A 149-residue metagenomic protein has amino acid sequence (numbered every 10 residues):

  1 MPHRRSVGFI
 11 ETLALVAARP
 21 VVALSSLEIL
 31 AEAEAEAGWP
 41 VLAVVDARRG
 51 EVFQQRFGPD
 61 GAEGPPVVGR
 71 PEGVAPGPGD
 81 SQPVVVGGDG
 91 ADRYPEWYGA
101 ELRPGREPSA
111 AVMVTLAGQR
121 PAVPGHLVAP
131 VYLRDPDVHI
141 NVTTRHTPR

Functional and structural regions predicted by a protein language model:
M1-V21: DPxDG-like acidic metal-binding loop motif
G8, A14, E34, V123-G125: Generic hydrophobic alpha-helical membrane-segment signal
G8, T12, I29, V112-M113: Short amphipathic alpha-helical face segments that pack within enzyme cores and frequently flank/anchor catalytic
A14, W97-A100, L116: A near-ubiquitous, low-amplitude feature marking generic local secondary-structure context
V16, A117-P121, P136: Change "in soluble alpha/beta enzymes" to "in soluble alpha/beta proteins
R19-S109, G125-H126, Y132, D137-P148: Surface "functional belts" at beta-alpha junctions
G105-Q119: Short, flexible loop segments at boundaries between secondary-structure elements
